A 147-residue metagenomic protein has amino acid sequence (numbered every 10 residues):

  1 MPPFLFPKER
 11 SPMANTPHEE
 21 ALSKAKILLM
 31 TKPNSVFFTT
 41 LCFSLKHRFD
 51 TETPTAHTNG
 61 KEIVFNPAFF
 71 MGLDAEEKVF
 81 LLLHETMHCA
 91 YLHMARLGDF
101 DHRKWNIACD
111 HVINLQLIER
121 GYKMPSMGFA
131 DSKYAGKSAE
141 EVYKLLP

Functional and structural regions predicted by a protein language model:
M1-P12: Short, Lys/Arg-enriched N-terminal segments with co-localized hydrophobic residues within the first ~10-30 amino acids
R10-F80, T86-P147: Short, functionally important secondary-structure microenvironments
